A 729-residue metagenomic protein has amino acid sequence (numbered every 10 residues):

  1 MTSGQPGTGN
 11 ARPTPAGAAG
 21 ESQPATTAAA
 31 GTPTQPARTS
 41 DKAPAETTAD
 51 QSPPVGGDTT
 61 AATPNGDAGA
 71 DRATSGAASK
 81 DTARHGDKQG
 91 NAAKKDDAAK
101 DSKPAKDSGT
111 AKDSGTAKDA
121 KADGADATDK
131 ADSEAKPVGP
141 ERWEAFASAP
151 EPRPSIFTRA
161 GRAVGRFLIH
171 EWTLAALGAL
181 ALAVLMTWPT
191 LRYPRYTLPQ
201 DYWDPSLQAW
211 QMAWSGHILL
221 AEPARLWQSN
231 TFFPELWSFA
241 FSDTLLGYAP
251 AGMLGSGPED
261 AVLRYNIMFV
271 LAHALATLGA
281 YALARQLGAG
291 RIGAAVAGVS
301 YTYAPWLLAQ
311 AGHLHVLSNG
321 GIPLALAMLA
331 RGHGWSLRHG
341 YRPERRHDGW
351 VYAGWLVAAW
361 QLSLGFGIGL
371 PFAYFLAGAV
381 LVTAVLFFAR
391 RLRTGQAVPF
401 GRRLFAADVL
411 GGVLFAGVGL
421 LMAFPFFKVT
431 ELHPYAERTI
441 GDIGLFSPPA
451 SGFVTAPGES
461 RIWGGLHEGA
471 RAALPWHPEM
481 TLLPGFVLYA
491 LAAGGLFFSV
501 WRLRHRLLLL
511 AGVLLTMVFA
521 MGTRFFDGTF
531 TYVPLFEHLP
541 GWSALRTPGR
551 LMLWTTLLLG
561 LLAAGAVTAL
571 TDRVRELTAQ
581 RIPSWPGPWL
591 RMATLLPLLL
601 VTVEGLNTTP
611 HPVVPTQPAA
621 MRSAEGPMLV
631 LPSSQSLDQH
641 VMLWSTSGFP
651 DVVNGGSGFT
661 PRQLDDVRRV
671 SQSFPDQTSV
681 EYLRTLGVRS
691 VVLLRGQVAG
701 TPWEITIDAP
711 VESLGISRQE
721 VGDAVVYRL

Functional and structural regions predicted by a protein language model:
M1-T14, D50-D58, A62-K88, K94 (+6 more regions): Start-transfer (signal-anchor) and selected internal transmembrane alpha helices of multi-pass inner/ER membrane
S3, P597-L729: Extracytoplasmic
S3-G4, W203-I218, L404, G411-F497 (+1 more regions): Periplasmic/ER-lumenal interhelical loops and adjacent helix-loop junctions in multi-pass membrane proteins
L182-T277, V299-S300, P305-A309, H313-N319 (+4 more regions): Membrane-interface coil-to-helix junctions
Y281-T302, R342-E344, G587, R591-L595: Transmembrane-helix signature of polytopic, membrane-embedded enzymes that assemble or transfer cell-envelope glycans
A325-A353: Membrane-interface transmembrane helices that cradle and orient dolichyl/undecaprenyl
F372-A416, S499: Perimembrane helix-loop-helix junctions
P484-V518: Hydrophobic, aromatic-rich transmembrane alpha-helices and their immediate juxtamembrane boundary segments
